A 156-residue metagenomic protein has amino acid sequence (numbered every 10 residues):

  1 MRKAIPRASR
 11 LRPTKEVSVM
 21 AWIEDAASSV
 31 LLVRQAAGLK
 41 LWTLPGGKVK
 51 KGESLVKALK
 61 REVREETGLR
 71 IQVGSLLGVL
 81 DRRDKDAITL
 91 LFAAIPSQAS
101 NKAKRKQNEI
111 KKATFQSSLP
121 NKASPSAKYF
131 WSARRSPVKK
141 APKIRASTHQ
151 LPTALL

Functional and structural regions predicted by a protein language model:
M1-M20: Acidic, metal-coordinating catalytic segment for phosphate/diphosphate chemistry, firing primarily on the Nudix
K15, K40, Q72, D86-I88: Residue-level preference for beta-strand/loop junctions
V17-V19, S28, I88-L90, K111: Change "...and in nucleic-acid phosphodiester-cleaving endonucleases..." to "...and in nucleic-acid processing enzymes
I23-E24, L32, A94, F115: Conserved hydrophobic "DFG−1" position in protein kinase catalytic cores
D25-E65, L69: Conserved Nudix-box catalytic region and its N-terminal flanking loop in Nudix hydrolases and closely related
L39-W42, N108-L156: Nudix hydrolase/Nudix homology domain
R70-G78: A short coil-to-beta-strand element that immediately follows conserved catalytic motifs
L80-K102, T114, Y129, A133 (+1 more regions): Active-site-adjacent beta-strand/loop module that shapes the phosphate/pyrophosphate-binding cleft
